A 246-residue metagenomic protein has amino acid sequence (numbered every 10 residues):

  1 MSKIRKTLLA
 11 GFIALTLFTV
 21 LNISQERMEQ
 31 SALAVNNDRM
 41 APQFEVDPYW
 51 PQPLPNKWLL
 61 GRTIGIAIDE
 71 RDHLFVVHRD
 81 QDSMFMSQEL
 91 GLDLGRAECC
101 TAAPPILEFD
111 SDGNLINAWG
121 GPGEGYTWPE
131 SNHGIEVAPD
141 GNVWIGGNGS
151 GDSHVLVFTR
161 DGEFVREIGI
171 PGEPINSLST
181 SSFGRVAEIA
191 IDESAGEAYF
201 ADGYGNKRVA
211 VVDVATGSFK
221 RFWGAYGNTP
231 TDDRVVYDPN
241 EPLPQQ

Functional and structural regions predicted by a protein language model:
I4-Q246: Eukaryotic scaffold repeat domains enriched in small/polar residues
